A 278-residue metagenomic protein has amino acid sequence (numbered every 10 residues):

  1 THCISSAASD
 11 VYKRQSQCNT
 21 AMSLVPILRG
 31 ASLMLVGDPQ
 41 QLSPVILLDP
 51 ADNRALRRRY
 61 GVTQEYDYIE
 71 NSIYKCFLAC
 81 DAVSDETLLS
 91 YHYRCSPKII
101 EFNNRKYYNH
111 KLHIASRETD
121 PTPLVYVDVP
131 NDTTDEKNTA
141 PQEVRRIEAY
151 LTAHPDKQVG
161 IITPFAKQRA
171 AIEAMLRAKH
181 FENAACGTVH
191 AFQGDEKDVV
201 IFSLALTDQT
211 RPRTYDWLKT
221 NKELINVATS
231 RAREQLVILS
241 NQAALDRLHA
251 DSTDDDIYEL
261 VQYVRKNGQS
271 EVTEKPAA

Functional and structural regions predicted by a protein language model:
T1-A8, Y12: Single conserved hydrophobic/aromatic residue that forms the stacking wall/gate of nucleotide- or nucleobase-binding
A8, R29-S32, D81-E86, L124 (+2 more regions): Short glycine-/polar-rich loops that comprise or flank the Walker A/P-loop and associated switch/sensor motifs
D10, D195-L206, V227, L236-I238: A short beta-strand element within the Helicase C-terminal
C18-V62: Signature of the SF2 helicase/ATPase Hel1-core->accessory helical subdomain module
D49-T87, N104, L176-A178, Q209-A278: Helicase C-terminal subdomain and adjacent C-terminal extension
V83-V125, A243, D251: Coupling/hinge elements of helicase-like and P-loop NTPase modules
K111-M175: Conserved helicase/translocase motor-coupling segment
A166, C186-F192: Conserved helicase motor
